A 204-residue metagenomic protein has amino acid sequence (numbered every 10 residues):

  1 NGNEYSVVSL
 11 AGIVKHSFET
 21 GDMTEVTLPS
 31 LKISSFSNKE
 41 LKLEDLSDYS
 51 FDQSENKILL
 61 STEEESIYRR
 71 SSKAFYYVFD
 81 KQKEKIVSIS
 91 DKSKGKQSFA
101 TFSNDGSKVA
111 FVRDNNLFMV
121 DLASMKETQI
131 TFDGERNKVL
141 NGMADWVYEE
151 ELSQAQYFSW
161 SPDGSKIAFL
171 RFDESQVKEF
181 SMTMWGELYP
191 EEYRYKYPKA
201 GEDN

Functional and structural regions predicted by a protein language model:
N1-V14, S50: Beta-strand-rich domains and repeat architectures in extracellular enzymes and scaffolds, especially beta-propellers
Y5, I58, G106-A110, G164-I167: Hydrophobic beta-strand positions that form the internal "hydrophobic ladder" of WD40/Gbeta-like beta-propeller blades
G12-V14, F75-Y77, N116-F118: A short loop-to-beta-strand structural motif that recurs across blades of beta-propeller domains
F18-G21, D80-E84, L122-M125, D133: Short loop/turn segments that connect beta-strands within beta-propeller blades
D22-E65, I86-K96: Blade-loop segments of beta-propeller domains
M23-K32, E63-Y68, S72-F75, I130-F158 (+1 more regions): Predominantly five- to eight-bladed beta-propeller fold
K39-S54, M143-D163: Signature of short aromatic-glycine-proline-rich micro-motifs recurring in repeat-based ectodomains
F75-Q82, V120, N204: Beta-propeller blade signature
